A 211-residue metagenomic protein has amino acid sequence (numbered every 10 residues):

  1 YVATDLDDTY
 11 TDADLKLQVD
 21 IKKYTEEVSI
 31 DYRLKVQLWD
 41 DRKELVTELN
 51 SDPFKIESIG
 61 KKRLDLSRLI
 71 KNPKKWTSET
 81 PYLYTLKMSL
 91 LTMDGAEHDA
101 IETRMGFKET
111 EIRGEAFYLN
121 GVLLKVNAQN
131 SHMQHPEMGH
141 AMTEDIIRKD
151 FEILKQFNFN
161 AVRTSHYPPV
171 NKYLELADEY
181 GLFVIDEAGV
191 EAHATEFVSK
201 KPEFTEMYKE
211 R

Functional and structural regions predicted by a protein language model:
Y1-V184, E206-R211: Secreted/periplasmic carbohydrate-active enzymes, especially glycoside hydrolases
N127, G189-E210: Active-site-adjacent "subsite" loops/lids of carbohydrate-active enzymes
